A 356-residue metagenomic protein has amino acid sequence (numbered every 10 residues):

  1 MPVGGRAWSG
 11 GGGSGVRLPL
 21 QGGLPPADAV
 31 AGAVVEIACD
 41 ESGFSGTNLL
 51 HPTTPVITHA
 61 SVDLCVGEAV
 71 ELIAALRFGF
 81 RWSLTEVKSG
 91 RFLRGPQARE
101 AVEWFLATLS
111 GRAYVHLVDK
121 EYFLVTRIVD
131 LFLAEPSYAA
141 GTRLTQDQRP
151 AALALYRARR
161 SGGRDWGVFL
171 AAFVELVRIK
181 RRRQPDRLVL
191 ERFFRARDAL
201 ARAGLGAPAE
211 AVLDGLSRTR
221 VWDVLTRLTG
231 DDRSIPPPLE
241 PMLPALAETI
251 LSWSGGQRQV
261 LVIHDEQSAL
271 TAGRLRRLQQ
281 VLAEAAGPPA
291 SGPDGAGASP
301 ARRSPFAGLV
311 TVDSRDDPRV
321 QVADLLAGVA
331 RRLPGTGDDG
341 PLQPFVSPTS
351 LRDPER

Functional and structural regions predicted by a protein language model:
M1-R356: Phosphate-ester processing/binding pockets and catalytic centers
